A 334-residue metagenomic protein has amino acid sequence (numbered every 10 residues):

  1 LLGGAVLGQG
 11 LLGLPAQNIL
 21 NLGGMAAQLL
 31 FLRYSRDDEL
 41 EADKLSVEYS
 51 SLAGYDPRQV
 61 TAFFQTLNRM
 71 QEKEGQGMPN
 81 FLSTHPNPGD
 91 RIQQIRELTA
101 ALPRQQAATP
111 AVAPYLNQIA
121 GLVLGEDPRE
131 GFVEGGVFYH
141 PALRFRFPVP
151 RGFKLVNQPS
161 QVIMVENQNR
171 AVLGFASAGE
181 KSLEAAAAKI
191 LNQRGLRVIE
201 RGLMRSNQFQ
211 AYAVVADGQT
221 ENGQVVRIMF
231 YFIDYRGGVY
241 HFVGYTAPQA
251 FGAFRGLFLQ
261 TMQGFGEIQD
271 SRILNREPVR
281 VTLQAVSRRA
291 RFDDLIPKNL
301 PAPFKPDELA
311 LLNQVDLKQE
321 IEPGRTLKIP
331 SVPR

Functional and structural regions predicted by a protein language model:
L1-A108, N117-A120, L124-H140, P159-Q161 (+3 more regions): A Zn2+-metalloprotease active-site environment signal
L102, F242-R280: Surface-exposed amphipathic alpha-helical segments
F138, F145-N157, T261-Q269: Short conserved aromatic/hydrophobic patches within beta-strands of well-structured domains
R144, S206-F209, L317-E320: Short, surface-exposed secondary-structure edge patches
R146-N192, G202, T220: Secretory pathway targeting signatures of secreted, lumenal, and periplasmic proteins
G174, A188-G237: Signature of long, low-cysteine stretches enriched in small and polar/charged residues
R272-P303: Primarily a LysM-type cell-wall glycan-binding module
P303-R334: Extracellular LysM carbohydrate-binding repeats and other cell-envelope/extracellular binding modules
